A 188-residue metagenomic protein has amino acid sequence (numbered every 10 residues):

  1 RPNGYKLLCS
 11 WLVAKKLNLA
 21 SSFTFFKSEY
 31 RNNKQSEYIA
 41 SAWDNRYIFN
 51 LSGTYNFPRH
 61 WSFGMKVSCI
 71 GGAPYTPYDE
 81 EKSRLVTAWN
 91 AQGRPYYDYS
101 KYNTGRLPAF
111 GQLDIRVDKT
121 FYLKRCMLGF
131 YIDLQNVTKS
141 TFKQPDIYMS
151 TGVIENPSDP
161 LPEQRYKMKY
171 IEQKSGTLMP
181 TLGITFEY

Functional and structural regions predicted by a protein language model:
R1, Y38-N45, G105-A109, I171-G176: Replace "Gram-negative outer membrane beta-barrel proteins" with "bacterial and organellar outer membrane beta-barrel
R1-P74: Gram-negative outer-membrane beta-barrel transporters
Y5-L7, L51, I115-V117, L182-I184: Membrane-embedded beta-strands of outer-membrane beta-barrel proteins, especially the hydrophobic/small aromatic
K6, K34-A40, S100-T104, K167-E172: Extracellular loop and loop/strand-boundary signature of outer-membrane beta-barrel proteins
L12, F23-T24, D79, A91-P95: A broad, low-specificity signal for short, low-complexity segments enriched in glycine/proline and polar/charged
L19, C69-Q92, P108-Q112, K119-Y188: C-terminal beta-signal and adjacent terminal beta-strands/loops of Gram-negative outer-membrane beta-barrel proteins
F26-K34, N90-Y99, S158-R165: Flexible, solvent-exposed coil segments and beta strand-coil junctions, predominantly the extracellular/periplasmic
W61, D118-K119: Polar/charged side chains located within well-ordered beta-strands of beta-rich proteins
